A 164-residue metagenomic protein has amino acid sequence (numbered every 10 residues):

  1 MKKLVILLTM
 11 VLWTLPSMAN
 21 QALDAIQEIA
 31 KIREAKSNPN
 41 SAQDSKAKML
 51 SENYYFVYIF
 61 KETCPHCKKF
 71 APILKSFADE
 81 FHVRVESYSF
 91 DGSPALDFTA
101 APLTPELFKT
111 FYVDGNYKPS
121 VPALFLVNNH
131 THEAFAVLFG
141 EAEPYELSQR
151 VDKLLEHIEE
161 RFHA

Functional and structural regions predicted by a protein language model:
K2-L7: Sec-dependent signal peptide recognition, specifically the positively charged N-region followed immediately by
T14-S17: N-terminal signal peptide c-region/cleavage motif recognized by signal peptidases
A19-N53, R150, L154-A164: N-terminal leader/targeting and pre-domain segments
M49-C64: Short active-site neighborhood of thiol/selenol oxidoreductases, capturing the structured segment around
C64-K68, L124: The canonical Cys-X-X-Cys-His
K68-F81: Typically the conserved alpha-helix immediately C-terminal to a functionally engaged Cys/Sec in thioredoxin-like
F90-V121, V127-H130, L154-L155: Thioredoxin-like thiol-disulfide oxidoreductase module
K118-S120, F125-H163: Non-catalytic, surface beta->alpha helical segment in thiol-disulfide oxidoreductase systems
